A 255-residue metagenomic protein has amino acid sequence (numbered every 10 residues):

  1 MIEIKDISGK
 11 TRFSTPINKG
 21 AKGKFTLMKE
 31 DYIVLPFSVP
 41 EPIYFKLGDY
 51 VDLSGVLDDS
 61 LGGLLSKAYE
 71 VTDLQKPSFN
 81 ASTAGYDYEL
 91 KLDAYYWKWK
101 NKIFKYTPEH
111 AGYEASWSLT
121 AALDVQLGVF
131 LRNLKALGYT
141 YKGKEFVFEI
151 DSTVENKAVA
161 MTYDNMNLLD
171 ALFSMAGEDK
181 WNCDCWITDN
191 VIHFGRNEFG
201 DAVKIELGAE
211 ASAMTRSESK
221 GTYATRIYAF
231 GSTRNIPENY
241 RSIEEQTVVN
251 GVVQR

Functional and structural regions predicted by a protein language model:
M1-L47, K91-W99: Juxtamembrane "anchor/assembly" segments of surface/extracellular structural proteins
K22-T26, T107-A111, L127-Y163, D184 (+1 more regions): N-terminal export/assembly leaders
K46-S54, D164, G208: Glycine-centered loop/turn motifs
Y50-E145: Surface-exposed cap/loop segments at beta↔alpha junctions
A121-V125, T162-D170: Soluble non-cytosolic domains of exported or imported proteins
L131, L169-L172, R226-I227: Extracytoplasmic/secreted envelope proteins and their assembly/folding machinery, especially bacterial periplasmic
G177, W181-E210, R216-G221: Extended amphipathic alpha-helical segments with heptad-repeat/coiled-coil character used for oligomerization, fusion
A202-R255: Acidic, small/polar-enriched beta strand-loop surface segments
